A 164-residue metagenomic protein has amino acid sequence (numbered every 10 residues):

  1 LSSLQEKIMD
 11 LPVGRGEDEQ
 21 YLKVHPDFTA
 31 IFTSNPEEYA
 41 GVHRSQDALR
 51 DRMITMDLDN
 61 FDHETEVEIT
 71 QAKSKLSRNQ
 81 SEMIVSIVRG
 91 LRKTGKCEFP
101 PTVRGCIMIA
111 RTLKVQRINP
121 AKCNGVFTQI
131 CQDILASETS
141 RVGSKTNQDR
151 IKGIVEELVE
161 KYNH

Functional and structural regions predicted by a protein language model:
L1-H164: C-terminal regulatory/interaction module of P-loop NTP-utilizing enzymes
